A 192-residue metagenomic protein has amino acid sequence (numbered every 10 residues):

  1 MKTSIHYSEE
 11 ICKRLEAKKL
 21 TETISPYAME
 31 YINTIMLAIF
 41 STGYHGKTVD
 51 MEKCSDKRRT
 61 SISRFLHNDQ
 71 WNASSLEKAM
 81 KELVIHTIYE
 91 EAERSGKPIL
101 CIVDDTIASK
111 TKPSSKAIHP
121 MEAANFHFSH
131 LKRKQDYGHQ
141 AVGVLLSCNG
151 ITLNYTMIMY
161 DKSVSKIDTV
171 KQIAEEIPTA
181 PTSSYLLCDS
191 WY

Functional and structural regions predicted by a protein language model:
M1-A73: Gly/serine-rich nucleotide phosphate-binding loop at the start of the catalytic core of nucleotide/ADP-ribose-handling
E9-K13, A17, E22, S74 (+6 more regions): Polar/charged alpha-helical tracts
L15-L20, K53-S61, P98-S114, V164-V170: Short low-complexity stretches enriched in small and charged residues
C54, R94, E176-A180: Alpha-helix C-cap/termination motif
T60-F65, D69, A124-S183: Electropositive, glycine- and tryptophan-enriched low-complexity nucleic-acid-binding patches
N68-N149: Active-site-proximal, Lys/Arg-enriched surface segment that forms a nucleic-acid-binding/basic interface patch
I99, S183-L186: Hydrophobic beta-strand segments of well-ordered beta-sheets in folded domains
L187-Y192: Acidic, metal-coordinating catalytic cores used for nucleic-acid/nucleotide bond scission and strand-transfer chemistry
